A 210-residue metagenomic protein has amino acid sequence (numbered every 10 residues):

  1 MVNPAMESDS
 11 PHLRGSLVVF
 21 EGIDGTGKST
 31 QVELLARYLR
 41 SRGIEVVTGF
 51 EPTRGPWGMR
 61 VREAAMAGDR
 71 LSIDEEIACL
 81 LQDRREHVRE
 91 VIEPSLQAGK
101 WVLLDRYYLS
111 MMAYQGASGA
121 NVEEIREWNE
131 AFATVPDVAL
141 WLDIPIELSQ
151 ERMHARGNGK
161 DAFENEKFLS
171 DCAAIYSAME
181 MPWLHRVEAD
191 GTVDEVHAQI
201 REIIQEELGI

Functional and structural regions predicted by a protein language model:
V2-P11, A36, E147-I210: NTP-dependent small-molecule kinase module
L13-L17: Pre-Walker A (Motif I) flank of P-loop NTPase domains
F20: Hydrophobic anchor at the beta1->P-loop junction of P-loop NTPases
I23: P-loop (Walker A) phosphate-binding loop of NTP-binding proteins
K28: Conserved lysine of the Walker
Q31: Hydrophobic positions on the alpha1 helix immediately C-terminal to the Walker A/P-loop
I44-A131: ATP-dependent small-molecule kinase phosphotransfer cores that center on conserved nucleotide phosphate-binding segments
R106, M111-A174: A glycine- and Lys/Arg-enriched "phosphate-lid" helix/loop adjacent to the NTP-binding pocket of small-molecule kinases
